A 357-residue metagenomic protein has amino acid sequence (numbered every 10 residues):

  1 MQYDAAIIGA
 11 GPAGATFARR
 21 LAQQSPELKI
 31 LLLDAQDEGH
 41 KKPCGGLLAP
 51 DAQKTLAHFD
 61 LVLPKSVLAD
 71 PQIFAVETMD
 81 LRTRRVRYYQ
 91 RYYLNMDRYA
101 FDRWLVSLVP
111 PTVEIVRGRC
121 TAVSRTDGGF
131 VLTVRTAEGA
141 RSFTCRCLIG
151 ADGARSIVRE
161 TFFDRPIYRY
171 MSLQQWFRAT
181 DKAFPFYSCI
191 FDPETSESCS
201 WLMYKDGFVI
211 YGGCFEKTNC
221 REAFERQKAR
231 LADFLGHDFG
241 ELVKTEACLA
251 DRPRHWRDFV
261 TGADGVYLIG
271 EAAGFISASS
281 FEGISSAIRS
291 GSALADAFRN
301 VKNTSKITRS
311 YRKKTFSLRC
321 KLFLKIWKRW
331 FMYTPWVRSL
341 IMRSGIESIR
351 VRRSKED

Functional and structural regions predicted by a protein language model:
M1-A13: Beta1/beta-strand and adjacent pyrophosphate-binding region of the FAD-binding site in flavoprotein oxidoreductases
A6, R19-P43: Glycine-rich FAD pyrophosphate-binding loop
A10, R20, L108-D238, D258 (+1 more regions): Predominantly flavin-linked oxidoreductase catalytic cores and closely associated redox partners
P26, A52, A57-W104: A conserved beta-strand/loop capping segment in the N-terminal third of enzymes that catalyze redox or closely related
Q36-F59: Conserved N-terminal glycine-rich FAD pyrophosphate-binding loop of Rossmann-like flavoproteins
G39-H40, A57-A75, R165-R169, A183 (+1 more regions): A short alpha-helix-loop-beta-strand transition element characteristic of N-terminal alpha/beta dinucleotide-binding
A122, N219-L294, K302-N303: FAD/FMN-dependent oxidoreductases across multiple families
D296-P335: Active-site-proximal substrate-binding core of FAD-dependent oxidoreductases
